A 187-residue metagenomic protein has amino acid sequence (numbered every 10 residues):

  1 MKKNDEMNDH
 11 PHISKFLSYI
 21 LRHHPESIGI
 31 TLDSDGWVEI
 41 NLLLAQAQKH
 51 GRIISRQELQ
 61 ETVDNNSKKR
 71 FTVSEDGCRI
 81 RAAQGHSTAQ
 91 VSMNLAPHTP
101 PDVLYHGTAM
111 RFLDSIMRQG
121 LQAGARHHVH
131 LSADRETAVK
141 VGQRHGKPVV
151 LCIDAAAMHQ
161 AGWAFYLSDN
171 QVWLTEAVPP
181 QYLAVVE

Functional and structural regions predicted by a protein language model:
M1-E187: Eukaryotic, polar/proline-rich low-complexity intrinsically disordered regions
